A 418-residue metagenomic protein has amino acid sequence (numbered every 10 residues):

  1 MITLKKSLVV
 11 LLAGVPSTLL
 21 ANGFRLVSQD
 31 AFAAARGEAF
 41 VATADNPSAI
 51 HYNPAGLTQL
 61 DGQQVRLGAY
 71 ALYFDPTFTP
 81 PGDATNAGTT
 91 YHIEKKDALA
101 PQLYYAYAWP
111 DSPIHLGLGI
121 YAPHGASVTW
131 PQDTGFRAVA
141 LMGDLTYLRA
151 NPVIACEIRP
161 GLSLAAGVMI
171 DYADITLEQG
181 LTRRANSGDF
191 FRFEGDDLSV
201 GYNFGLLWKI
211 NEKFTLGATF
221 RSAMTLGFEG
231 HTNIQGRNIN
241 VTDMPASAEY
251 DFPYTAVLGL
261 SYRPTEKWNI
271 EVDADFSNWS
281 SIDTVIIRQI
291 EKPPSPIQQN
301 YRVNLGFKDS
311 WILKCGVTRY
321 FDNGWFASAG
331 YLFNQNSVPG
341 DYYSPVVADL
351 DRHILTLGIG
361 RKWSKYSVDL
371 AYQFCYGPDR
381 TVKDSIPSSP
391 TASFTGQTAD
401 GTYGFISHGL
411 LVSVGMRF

Functional and structural regions predicted by a protein language model:
M1-L8: Bacterial N-terminal signal peptides that target proteins for export
G14-V15, G62: Repetitive helical segments and hydrophobic/amphipathic motifs
S17-A21: Sec/Tat signal peptide C-region and signal peptidase I cleavage site
N22-F40, T79, D83-T90, D97-F418: Outer-membrane beta-barrel porins/channels
E38-V41, Q64-D75: Short strand-turn segments of transmembrane beta-barrel domains in outer membranes, especially the first one or two
V41-D45, I50-Q63, Y105-D111, I158: Outer-membrane beta-barrel pore proteins
F74-P76, I93-E94: A short, glycine/small-residue-rich beta-strand->loop->alpha-helix junction that serves as a flexible
